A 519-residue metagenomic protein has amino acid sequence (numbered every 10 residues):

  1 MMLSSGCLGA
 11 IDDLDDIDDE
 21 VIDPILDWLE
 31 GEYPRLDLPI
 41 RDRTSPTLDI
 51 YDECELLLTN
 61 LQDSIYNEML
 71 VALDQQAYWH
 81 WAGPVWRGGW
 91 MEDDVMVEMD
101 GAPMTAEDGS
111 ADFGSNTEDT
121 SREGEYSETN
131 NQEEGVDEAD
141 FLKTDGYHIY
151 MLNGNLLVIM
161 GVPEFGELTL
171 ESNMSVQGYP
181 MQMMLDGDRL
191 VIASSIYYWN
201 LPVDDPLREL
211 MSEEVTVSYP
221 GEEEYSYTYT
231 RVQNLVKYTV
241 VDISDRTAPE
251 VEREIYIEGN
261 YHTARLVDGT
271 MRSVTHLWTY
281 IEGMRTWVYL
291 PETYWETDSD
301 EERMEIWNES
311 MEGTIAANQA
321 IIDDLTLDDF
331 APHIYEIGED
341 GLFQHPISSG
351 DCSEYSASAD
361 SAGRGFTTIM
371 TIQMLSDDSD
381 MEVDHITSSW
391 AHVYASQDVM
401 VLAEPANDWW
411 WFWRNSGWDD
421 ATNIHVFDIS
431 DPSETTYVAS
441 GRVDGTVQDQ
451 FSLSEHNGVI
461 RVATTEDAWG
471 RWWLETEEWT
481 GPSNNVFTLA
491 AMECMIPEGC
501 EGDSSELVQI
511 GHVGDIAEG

Functional and structural regions predicted by a protein language model:
M1-G6: Hydrophobic core
C7-G519: Beta-sheet-rich non-transmembrane sensory/scaffold domains
